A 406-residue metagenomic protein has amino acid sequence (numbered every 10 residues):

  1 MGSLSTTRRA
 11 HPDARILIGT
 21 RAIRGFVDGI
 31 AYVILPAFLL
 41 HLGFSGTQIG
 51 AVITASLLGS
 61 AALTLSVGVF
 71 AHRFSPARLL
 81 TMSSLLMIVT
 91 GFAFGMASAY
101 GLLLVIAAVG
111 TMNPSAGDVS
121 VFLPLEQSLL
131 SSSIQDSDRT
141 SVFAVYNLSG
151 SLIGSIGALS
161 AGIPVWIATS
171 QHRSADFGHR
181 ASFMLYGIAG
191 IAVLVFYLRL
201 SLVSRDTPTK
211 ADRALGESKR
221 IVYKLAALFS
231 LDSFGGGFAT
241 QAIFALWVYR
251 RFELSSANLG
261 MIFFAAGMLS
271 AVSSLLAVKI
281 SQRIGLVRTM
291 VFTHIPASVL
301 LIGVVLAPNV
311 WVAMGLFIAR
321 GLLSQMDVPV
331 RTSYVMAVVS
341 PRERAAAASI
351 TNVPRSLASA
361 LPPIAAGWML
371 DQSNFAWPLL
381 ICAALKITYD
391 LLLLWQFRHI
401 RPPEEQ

Functional and structural regions predicted by a protein language model:
T7-L58, Y223-F229, S233-F263: Helix-loop boundary and gating motifs at the non-cytosolic
A22, T90, Y100-V121, V312-M326: Hydrophobic core of transmembrane alpha-helices in multi-pass small-molecule transporters, especially MFS/SLC-type
P36-H41, S155-F177, L246, R250-R251 (+1 more regions): Transmembrane alpha-helix termini and helix-breaking/packing motifs in multi-pass membrane transporters
A51-V69, I156, F264-L276: Central cavity-lining transmembrane alpha-helices of secondary-active solute carriers, predominantly the Major
A62-S75, V165, S273-L286, L370-D371: Helix-to-loop junctions at the C-terminal end of transmembrane segments in multipass secondary transporters
A62-Y100: Conserved MFS/SLC helix-loop-helix module at the cytosolic interface between two early adjacent transmembrane helices
R78-A93, R288-G303, L380-A383: Structural signature of the two symmetry-related core transmembrane helices
A161, V165, G187-T207, Y389-F397: C-terminal membrane-cytosol helix-exit motif in multi-pass small-molecule transporters
